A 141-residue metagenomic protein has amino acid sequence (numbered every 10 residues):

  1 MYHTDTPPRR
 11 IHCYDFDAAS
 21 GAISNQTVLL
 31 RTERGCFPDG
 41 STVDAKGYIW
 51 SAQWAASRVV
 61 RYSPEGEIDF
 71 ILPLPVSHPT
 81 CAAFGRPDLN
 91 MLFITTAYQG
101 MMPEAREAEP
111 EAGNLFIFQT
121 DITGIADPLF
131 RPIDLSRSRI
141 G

Functional and structural regions predicted by a protein language model:
M1, R31-Y48, V76-N90, R139-G141: Beta-rich, blade/repeat-based domains predominating in secreted/periplasmic proteins but also intracellular
M1-P7, I49-W54, F93-G100: Conserved beta-strand positions in repeat-built beta-propeller and related beta-rich domains
T6-R9, W54-A55, P103-E111: Short, solvent-exposed loop/turn segments at conserved positions within beta-propeller repeat blades
R9-Y14, A22-Q26, L30-E67: Loop/turn-rich, solvent-exposed surfaces of beta-rich toroidal or solenoidal domains
Y14-A22, Q119-I125: Short loop/turn segments immediately following beta-strands, especially the blade-tip and inter-blade linker loops
A22-R31, F70-P73, D127-R137: Beta-propeller fold detector
V60-F70, R86-P87, L92: Flexible "stalk/tail and boundary" regions
A83-G141: Blade-level signature of beta-propeller repeat domains, shared across WD40, Kelch, NHL, RCC1 and BNR/Asp-box propellers
